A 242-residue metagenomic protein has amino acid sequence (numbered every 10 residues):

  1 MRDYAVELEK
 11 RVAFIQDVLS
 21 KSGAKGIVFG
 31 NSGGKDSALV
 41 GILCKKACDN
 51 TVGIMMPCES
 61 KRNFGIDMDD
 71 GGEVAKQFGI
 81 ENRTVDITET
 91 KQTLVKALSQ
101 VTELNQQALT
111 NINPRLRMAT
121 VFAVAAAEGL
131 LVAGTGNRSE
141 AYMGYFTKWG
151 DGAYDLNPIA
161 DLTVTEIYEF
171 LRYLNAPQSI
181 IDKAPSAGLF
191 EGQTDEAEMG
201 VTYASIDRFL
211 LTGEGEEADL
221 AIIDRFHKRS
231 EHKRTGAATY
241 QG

Functional and structural regions predicted by a protein language model:
M1-F29, K35, L39-V40, G152 (+1 more regions): Peripheral terminal appendages
M1-G144: ATP-dependent adenylation/nucleotidyltransferase module used to activate substrates
Q16, G41, K45, G72 (+5 more regions): Predominant activation on well-ordered alpha-helical scaffold segments within soluble catalytic domains
V18, S22, F78, V101 (+5 more regions): Change "in soluble alpha/beta enzymes" to "in soluble alpha/beta proteins
P57, P158, P177, P185 (+2 more regions): Proline-rich low-complexity regions
K76, L109-R117, L131-T202: Catalytic subdomain that performs nucleotidyl-dependent activation
